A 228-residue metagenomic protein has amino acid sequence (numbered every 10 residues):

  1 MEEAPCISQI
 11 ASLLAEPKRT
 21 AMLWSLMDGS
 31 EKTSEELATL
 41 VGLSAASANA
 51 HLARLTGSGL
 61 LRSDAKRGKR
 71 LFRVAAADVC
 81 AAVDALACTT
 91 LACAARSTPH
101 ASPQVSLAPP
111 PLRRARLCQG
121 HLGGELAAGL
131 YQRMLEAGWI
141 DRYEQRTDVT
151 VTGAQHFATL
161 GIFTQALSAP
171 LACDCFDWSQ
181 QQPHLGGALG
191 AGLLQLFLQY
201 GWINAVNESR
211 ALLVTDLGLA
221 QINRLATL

Functional and structural regions predicted by a protein language model:
E2-E3, S44-S47, L61, K66 (+1 more regions): Short, structured segments at the rim of ligand-binding sites
E2-P5, D28, V79-R142, T164-E208: Amphipathic alpha-helical dimerization/coiled-coil segments that flank or bridge DNA-binding/regulatory modules
C6-S44, R70-L71, C118: N-terminal helix-turn-helix DNA-binding core of bacterial DNA-binding proteins
R19, S34, G59-L61, G68 (+1 more regions): Short, Lys/Arg-enriched C-terminal cap helix and immediately downstream tail that follows
S34-L61: Canonical helix-turn-helix DNA-binding module
T56-K66, R70-R73, Y143-E144, V206-N207: Beta-hairpin "wing" of winged helix-turn-helix
K66-A92, V149, G153, G218: Basic, amphipathic "hinge/linker" alpha-helix immediately C-terminal to the N-terminal HTH DNA-binding motif
F72-A75, E144-T159, N207-L225: Accessory beta->alpha helical hairpin/"wing" motif in late/C-terminal subdomains of nucleic-acid enzymes
